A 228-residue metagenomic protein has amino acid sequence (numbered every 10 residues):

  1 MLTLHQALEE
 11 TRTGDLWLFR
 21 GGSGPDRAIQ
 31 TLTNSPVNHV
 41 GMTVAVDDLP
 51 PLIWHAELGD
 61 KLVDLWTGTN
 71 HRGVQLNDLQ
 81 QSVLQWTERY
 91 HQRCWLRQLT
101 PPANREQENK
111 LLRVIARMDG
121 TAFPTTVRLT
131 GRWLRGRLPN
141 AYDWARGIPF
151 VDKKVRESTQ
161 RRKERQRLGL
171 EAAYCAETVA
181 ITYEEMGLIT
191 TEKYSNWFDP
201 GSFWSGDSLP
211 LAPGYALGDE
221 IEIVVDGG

Functional and structural regions predicted by a protein language model:
M1-G228: Cysteine-nucleophile amide-bond enzymes
